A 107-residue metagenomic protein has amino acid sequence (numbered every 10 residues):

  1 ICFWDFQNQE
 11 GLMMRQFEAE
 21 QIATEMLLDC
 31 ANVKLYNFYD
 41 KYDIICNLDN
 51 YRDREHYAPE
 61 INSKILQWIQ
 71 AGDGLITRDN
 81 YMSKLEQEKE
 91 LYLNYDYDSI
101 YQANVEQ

Functional and structural regions predicted by a protein language model:
I1-C30: Conserved, well-ordered alpha-helix/loop/beta-strand core segments that scaffold catalytic motifs
N8-E10, N47-N50: Histidine/acidic-residue-rich catalytic or RNA/ligand-binding cores of hydrolases and nuclease-related proteins
E20-L48: Extracellular serine-dependent O-acyl
D49-D96: Histidine-centered active-site loop/cap adjacent to the catalytic His in serine esterases/O-acetyl transfer systems
